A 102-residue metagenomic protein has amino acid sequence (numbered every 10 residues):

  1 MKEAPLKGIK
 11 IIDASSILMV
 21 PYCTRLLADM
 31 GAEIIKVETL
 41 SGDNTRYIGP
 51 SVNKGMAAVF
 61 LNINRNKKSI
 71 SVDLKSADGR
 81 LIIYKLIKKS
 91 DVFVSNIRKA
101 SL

Functional and structural regions predicted by a protein language model:
M1-L102: N-terminal helix-loop segment corresponding to the beta1-alpha1 unit of nucleotide/adenylate-binding folds
